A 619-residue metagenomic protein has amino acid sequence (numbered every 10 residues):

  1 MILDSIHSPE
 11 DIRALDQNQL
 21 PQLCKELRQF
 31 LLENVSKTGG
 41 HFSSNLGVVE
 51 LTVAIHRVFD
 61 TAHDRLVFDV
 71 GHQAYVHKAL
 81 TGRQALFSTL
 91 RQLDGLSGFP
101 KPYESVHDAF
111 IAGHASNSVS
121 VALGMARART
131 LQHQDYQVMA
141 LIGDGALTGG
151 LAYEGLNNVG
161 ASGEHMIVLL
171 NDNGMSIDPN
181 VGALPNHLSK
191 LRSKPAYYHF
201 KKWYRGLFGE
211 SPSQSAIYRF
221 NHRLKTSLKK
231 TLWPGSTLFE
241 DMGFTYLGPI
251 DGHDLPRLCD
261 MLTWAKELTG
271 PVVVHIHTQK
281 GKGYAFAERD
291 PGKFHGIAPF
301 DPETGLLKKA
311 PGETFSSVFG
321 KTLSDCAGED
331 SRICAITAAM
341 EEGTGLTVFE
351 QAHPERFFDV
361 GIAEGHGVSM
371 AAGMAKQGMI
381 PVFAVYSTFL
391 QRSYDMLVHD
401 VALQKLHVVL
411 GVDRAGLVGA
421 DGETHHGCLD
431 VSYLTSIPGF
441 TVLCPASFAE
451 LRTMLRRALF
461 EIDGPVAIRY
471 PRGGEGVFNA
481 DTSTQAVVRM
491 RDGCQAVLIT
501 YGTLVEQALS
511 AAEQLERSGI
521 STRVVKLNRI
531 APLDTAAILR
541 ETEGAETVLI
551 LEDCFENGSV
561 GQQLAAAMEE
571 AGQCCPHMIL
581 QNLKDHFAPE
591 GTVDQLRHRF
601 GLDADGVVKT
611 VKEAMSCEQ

Functional and structural regions predicted by a protein language model:
M1-L80, L238-F244, D251-L258, H275-I276: N-terminal amphipathic, basic-rich helices that act as targeting or association modules
H41-S162, F315, R332-I333, T337-A338 (+1 more regions): Cofactor-binding active-site loop characterized by glycine-rich and histidine/acidic residues
R65, T278-L390, M396-L406, I499-G502: Non-catalytic terminal/interface segments that mediate subunit docking, oligomerization, and allosteric communication
L86-L96, A161-M175, A196, A402-R414: A glycine-rich helix N-cap at a beta->alpha junction
N173-F319: Long, well-ordered, tryptophan-enriched scaffold segments
I217-F286, H407-D413, S432-A480, T547 (+1 more regions): Structural signature of the thiamine diphosphate
W233, D260-T263, H295-G296, T314-E329 (+5 more regions): Glycine-/acidic-rich phosphate or pyrophosphate-binding loops and their flanking alpha/beta elements
F300, L307-P311, G419-D421, F440-T441 (+1 more regions): Peripheral docking tails and interdomain loops at the edges of cofactor- or intermediate-handling domains
